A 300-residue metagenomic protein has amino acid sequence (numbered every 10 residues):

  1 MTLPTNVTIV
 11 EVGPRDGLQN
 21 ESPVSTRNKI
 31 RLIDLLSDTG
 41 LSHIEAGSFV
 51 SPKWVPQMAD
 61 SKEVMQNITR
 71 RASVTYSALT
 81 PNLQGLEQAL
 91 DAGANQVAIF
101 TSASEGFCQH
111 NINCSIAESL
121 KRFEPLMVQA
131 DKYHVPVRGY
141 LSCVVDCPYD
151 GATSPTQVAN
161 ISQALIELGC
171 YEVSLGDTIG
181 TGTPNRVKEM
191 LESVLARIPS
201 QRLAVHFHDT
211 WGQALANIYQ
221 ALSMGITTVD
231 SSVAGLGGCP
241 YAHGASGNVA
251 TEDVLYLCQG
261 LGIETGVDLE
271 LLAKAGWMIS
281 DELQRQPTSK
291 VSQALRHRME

Functional and structural regions predicted by a protein language model:
M1-E300: Catalytic cores and adjacent flexible loops of soluble metabolic enzymes that perform enolate/carbanion chemistry on
